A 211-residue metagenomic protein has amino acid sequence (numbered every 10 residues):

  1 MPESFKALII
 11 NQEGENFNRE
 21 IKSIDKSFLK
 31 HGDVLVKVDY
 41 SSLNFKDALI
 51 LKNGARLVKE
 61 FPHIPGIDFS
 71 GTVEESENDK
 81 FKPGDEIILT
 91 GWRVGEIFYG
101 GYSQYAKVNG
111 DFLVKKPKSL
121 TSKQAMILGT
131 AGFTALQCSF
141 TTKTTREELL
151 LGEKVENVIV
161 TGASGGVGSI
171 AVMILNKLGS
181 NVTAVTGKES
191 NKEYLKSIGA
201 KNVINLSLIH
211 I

Functional and structural regions predicted by a protein language model:
K6, E20, K37, S70-T72 (+1 more regions): Residues located in well-ordered beta-strands
D25-L43, G54-V94, G100: Glycine-rich beta-strand-centered segment in the early N-terminal region that forms part of a ligand/cofactor-binding
K46-A48: Cytochrome P450 core scaffold surrounding the K-helix E-X-X-R motif and the conserved "meander" helix-loop region
G95-G110: A structural motif shared across PLP-dependent enzymes of the aminotransferase-like
F112-S122, L150-E156: Glycine/charged-rich beta-loop-alpha catalytic/anionic-binding loops adjacent to active sites
M126-S207: Mid-domain Rossmann-like dinucleotide-binding core that forms the NAD(H)/NADP(H) cofactor-binding site
I209-I211: Conserved small/polar residues in nucleotide/adenosyl-binding loops
